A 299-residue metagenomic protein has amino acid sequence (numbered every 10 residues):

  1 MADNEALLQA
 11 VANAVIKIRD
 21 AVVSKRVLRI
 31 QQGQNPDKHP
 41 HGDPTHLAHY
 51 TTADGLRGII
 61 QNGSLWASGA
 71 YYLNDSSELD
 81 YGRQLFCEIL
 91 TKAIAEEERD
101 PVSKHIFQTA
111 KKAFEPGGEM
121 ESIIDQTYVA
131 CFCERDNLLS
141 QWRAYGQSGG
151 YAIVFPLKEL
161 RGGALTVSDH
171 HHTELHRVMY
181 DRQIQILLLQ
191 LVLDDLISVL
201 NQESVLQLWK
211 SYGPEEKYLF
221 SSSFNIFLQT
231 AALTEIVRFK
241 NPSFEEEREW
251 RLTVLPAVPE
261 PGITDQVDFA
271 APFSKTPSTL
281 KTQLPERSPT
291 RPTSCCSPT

Functional and structural regions predicted by a protein language model:
A2-T299: Catalytic-core loop-and-flanking beta/alpha module that positions acidic residues for ribose/phosphate chemistry
